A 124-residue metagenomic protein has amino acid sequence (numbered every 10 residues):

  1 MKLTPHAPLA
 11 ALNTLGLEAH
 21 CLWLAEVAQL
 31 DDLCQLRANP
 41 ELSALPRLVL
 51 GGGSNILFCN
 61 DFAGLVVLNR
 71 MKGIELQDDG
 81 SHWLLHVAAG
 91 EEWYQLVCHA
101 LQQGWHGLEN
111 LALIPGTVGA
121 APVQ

Functional and structural regions predicted by a protein language model:
M1-V123: Anion-binding (especially nucleotide phosphate/pyrophosphate-binding) glycine-rich loop and adjoining beta-alpha core
